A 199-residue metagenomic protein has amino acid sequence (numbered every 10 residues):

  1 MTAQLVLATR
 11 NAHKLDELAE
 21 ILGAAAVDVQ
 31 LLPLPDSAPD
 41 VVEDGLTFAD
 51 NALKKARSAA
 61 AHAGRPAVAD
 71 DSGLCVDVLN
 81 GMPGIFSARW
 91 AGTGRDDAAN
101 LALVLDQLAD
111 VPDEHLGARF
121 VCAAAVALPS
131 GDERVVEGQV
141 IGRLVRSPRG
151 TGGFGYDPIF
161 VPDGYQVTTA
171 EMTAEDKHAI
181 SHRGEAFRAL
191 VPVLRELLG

Functional and structural regions predicted by a protein language model:
T2-V6, A12-G199: Anionic-ligand binding patches
